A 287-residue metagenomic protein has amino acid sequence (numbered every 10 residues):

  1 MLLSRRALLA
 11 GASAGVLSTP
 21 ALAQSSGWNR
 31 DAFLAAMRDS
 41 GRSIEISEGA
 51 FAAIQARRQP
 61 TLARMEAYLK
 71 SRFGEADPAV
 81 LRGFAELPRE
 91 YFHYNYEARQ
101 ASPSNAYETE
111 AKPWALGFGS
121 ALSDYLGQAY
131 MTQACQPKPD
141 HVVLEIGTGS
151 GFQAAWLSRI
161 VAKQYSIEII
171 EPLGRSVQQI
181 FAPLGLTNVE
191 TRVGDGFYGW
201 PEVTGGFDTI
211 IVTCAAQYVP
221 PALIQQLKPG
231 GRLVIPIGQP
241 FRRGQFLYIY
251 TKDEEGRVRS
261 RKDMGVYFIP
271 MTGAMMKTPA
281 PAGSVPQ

Functional and structural regions predicted by a protein language model:
M1-G15: N-terminal secretory signal peptides and thylakoid transit peptides that target proteins across membranes
A21-S25: Boundary at the C-terminal end of the N-terminal hydrophobic targeting segment
G27-P139, Y267: Class I SAM-dependent transferase core
T132-D253: Conserved nucleotide-cofactor-binding alpha/beta core module
G238-Q287: Active-site capping/gating segments
